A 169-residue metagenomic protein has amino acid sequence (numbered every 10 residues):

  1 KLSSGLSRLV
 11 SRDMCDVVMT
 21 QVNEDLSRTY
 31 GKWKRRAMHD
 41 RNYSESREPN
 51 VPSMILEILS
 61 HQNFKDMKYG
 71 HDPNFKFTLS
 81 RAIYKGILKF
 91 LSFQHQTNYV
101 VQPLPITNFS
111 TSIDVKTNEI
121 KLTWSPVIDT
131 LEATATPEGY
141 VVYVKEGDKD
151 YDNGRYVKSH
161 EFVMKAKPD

Functional and structural regions predicted by a protein language model:
K1-S3: A short, glycine/acidic-enriched catalytic loop
S7-H39: Active-site-adjacent substrate-binding region of metalloamidase/peptidase-like peptide-processing proteins
L26-T97: Active-site-adjacent mobile loop/cap segments within catalytic or ligand-binding domains
K89-A135: Pro/Thr/Ser/Gly-rich low-complexity, intrinsically disordered linker/stalk tracts
V127-D152: Solvent-exposed loop/turn segments flanking beta-strands in beta-repeat/beta-sandwich domains
D152-S159: Short beta-strand segments within Ig-like beta-sandwich modules, predominantly Fibronectin type-III
V163-D169: Beta-strand-rich modules
